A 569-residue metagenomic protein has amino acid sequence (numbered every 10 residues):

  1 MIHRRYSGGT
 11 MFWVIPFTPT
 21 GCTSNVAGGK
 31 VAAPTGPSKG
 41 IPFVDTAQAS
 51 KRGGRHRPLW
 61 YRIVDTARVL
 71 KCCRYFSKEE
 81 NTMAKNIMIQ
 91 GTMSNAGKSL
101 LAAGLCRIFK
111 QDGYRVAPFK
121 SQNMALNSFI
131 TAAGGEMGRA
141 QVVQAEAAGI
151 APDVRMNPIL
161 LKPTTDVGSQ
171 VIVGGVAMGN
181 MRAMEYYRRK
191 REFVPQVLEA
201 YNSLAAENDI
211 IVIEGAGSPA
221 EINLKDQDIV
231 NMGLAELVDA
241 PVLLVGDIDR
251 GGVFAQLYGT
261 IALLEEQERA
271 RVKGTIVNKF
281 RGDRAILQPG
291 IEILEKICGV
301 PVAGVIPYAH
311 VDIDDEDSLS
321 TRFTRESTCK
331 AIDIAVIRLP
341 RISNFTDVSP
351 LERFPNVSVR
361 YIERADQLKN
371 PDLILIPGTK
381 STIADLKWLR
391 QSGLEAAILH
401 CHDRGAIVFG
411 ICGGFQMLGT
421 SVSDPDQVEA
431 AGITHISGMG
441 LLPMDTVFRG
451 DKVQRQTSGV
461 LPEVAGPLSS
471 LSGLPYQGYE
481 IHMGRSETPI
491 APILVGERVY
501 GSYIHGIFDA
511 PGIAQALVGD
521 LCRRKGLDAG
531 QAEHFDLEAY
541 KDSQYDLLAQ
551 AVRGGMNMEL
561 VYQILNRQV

Functional and structural regions predicted by a protein language model:
G9, P16-T23, A33, V44: Intrinsic low-complexity, disordered N-terminal segments enriched in polar/charged/small residues
C22, C72-C73: Cysteine-centered motifs
V44-D45, V64-D65: Asp/Glu-rich intrinsically disordered low-complexity tracts
Y61, R74-I407, D424-Q427, G450-D451 (+1 more regions): Flexible phosphate-sensing "switch/lid" loops adjacent to ATP/NTP-binding sites across phosphate-transfer
V428-R455: Conserved P-loop NTPase catalytic core
